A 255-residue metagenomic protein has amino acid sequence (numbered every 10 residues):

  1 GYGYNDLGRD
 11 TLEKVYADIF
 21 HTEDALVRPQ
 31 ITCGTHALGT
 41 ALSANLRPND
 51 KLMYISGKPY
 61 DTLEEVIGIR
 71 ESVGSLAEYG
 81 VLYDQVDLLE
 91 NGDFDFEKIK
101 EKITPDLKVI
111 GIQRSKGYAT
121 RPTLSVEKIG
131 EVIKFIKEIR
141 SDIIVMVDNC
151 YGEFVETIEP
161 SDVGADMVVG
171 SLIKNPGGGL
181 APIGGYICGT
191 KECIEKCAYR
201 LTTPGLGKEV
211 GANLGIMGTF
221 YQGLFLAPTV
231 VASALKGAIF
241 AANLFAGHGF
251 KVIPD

Functional and structural regions predicted by a protein language model:
G1-T11, L26: A glycine-/small-polar-enriched, mobile loop at the entrance of the PLP active site in fold-type I
Y4-D6, T32-A232, K236-G237, A242-F245 (+1 more regions): Conserved PLP-enzyme active-site core in the AAT-like
Y16-A17, A241: Structural element of the ATP-grasp superfamily
A17-A41: Short loop-beta-helix segment that forms the pyridoxal 5′-phosphate
